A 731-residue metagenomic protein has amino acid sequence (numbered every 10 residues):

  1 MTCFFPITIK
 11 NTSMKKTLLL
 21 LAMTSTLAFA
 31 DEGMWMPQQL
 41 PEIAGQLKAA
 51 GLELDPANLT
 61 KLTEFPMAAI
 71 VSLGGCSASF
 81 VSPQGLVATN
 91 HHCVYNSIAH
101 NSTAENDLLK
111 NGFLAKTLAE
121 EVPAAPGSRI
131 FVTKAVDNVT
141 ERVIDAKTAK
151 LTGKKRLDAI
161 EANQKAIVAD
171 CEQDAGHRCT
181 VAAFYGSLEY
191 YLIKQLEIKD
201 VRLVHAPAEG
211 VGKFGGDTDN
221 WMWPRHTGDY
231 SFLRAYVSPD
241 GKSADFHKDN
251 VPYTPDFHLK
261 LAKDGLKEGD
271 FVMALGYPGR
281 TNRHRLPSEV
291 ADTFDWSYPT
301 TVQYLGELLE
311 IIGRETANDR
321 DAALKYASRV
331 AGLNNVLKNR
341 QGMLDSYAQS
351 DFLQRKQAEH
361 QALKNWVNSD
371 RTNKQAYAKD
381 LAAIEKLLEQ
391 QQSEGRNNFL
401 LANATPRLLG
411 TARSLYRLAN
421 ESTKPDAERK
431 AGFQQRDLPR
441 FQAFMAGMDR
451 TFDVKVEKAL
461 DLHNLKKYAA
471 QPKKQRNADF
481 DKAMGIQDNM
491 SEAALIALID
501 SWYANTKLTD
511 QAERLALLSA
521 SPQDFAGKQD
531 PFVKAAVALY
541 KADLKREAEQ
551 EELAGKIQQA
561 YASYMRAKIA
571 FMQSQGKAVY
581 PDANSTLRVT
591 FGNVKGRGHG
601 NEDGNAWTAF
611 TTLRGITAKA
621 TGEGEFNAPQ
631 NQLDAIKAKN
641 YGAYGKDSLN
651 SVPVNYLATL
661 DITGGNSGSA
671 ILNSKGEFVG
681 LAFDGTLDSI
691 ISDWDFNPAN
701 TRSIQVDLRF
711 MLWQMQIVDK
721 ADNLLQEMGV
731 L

Functional and structural regions predicted by a protein language model:
P6-T17: Positively charged n-region of N-terminal signal peptides that target proteins for export
K10, S25-T26: Intrinsic disorder/low-complexity segments in short proteins, especially the signal peptide and propeptide regions
K15, L27-L731: Terminal presequence/propeptide segments associated with secretion/organelle targeting and zymogen/polyprotein
T17-S25: Sec-dependent N-terminal signal peptides
